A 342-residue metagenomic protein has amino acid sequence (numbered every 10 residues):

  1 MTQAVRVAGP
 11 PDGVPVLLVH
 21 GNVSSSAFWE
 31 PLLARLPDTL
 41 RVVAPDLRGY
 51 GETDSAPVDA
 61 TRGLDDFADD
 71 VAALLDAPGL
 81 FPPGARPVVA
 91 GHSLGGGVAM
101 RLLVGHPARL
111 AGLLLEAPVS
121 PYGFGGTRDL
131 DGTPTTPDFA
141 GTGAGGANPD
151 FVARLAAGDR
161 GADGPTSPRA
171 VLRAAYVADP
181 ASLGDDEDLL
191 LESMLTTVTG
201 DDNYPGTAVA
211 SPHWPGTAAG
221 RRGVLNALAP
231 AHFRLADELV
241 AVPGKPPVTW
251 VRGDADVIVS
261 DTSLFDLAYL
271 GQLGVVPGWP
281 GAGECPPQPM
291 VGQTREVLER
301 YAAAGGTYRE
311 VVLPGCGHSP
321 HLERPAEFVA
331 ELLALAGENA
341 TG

Functional and structural regions predicted by a protein language model:
M1-T2: N-terminal cap/lid segment of alpha/beta-hydrolase-fold proteins
V7-A60, L64: Conserved HGGG/HGGXW glycine-rich cap/lid loop of the alpha/beta-hydrolase fold
L17-G21, H92, R252: The conserved beta1-alpha1 loop
Y50-A90, L94, V104-G105, R109 (+3 more regions): Active-site loop/oxyanion-hole signature of alpha/beta-hydrolase fold enzymes
V98-L102: Hydrolases whose catalytic domains are alpha/beta-hydrolase-1, hotdog thioesterase, or metallo-beta-lactamase-like
L113-E116, P121: A short, hydrophobic beta-strand element of the alpha/beta-hydrolase
T133-Q293: Alpha/beta-hydrolase
D266, G274-G342: Catalytic active-site module of serine/aspartate enzymes centered on a nucleophile-bearing elbow/loop
